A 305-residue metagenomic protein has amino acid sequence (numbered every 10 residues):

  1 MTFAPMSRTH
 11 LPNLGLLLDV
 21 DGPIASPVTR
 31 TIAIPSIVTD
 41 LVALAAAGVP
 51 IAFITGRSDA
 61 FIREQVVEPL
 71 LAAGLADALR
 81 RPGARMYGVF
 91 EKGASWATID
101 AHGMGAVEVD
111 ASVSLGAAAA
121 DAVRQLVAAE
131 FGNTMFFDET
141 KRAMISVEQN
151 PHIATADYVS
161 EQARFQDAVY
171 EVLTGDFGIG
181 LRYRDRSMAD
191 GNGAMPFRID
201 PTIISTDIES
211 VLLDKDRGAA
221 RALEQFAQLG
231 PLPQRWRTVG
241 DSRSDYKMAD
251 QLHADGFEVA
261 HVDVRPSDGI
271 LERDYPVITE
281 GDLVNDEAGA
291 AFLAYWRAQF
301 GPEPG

Functional and structural regions predicted by a protein language model:
M6-L17, S36-V49, L252-D255: A short, Lys/Arg-enriched amphipathic alpha-helix followed by its capping loop at the start of a domain
M6-P12, E209-V211, D216-G305: Mg2+-dependent phosphoryl-transfer enzymes with acidic/Ser/Thr/Gly-rich catalytic loops
T9-T31, F53-T55, G88, A219: Asp-based phosphoryl-transfer active-site loop
L16-G22, F90-A94, I99-A101, E139-R142 (+3 more regions): Short loop/turn segments at strand-loop or loop-helix junctions that form parts of catalytic or ligand-binding pockets
P35-E139: Active-site phosphate-binding/coordination module
P35-V38, V67-A73, S114-V127, Y158-Y183 (+1 more regions): Well-ordered, non-membrane alpha-helical segments in soluble/globular domains
I62-V66, I99-D100, V147-N150, Y246-L252 (+1 more regions): A short acidic (Asp/Glu
E130-R237, S244, M248: Conserved acidic, metal-coordinating active-site core of Asp-based, Mg2+-dependent phosphoryl-transfer enzymes
